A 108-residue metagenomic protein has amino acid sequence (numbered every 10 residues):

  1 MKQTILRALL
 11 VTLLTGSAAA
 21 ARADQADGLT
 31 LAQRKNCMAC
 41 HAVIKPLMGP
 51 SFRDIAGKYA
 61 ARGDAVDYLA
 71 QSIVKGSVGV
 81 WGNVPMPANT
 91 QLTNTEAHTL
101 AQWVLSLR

Functional and structural regions predicted by a protein language model:
M1-A26, R108: N-terminal export/targeting leaders of redox proteins
S17-A32, K58, R62: Electrostatic cytochrome c docking/interface patches
Q25, K45, R62, V66 (+1 more regions): Solvent-exposed, acidic/flexible segments
K35-V43, L100: The canonical Cys-X-X-Cys-His
H41, V74, L105-R108: Protein kinase-like catalytic domain
M48-G57, V74-A101: Axial heme c-ligation environment in periplasmic c-type cytochrome domains
